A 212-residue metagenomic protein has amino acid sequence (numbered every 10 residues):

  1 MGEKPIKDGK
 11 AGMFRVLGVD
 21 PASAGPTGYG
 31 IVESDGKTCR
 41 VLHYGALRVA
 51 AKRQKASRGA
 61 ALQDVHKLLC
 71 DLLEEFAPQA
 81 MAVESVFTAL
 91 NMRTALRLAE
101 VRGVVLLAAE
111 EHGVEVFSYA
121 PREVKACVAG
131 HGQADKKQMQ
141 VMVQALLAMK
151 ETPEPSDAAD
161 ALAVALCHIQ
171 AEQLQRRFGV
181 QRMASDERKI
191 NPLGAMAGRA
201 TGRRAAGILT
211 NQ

Functional and structural regions predicted by a protein language model:
M1-Q212: Phosphate- and other anionic-substrate recognition elements at nucleic-acid/protein interfaces
